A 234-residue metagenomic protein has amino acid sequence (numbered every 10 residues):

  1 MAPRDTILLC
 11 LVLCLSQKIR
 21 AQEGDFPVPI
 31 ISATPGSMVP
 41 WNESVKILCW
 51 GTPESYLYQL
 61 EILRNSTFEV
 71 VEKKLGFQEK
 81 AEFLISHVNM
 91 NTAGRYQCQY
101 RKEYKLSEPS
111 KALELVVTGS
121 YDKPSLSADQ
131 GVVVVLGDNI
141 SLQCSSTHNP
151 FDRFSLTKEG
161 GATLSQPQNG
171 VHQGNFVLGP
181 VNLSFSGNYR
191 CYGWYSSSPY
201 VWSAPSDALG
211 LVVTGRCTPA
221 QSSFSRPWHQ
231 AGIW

Functional and structural regions predicted by a protein language model:
M1-I31, E54, G119-K123, T218-S223 (+1 more regions): N-terminal Sec-dependent signal peptide, specifically the hydrophobic helical h-region
G24-N65, E69-K74: N-terminal "mature ectodomain cap" immediately after the signal peptide in secreted/cell-surface glycoproteins
I31-G36, V71-E72, L126-G131, S223-R226: Surface-exposed, proline-enriched loop/turn segments that connect beta strands in immunoglobulin-like
T34-M38, E72-A93, R101-Y104, V133 (+2 more regions): Extracellular beta-strand/loop-rich beta-sandwich domains predominantly from IgSF
G36-K46, G131-S141, W234: Short coil/turn motif common to extracellular beta-sandwich-like domains
S37, Y58, L115, D122-P124 (+4 more regions): Conserved positions within tandem-repeat grammars
S44-P53, Y58-N65, H87, T92-E103 (+5 more regions): Structural signature of extracellular immunoglobulin-like
Q97-G119, Y192-G215: Extracellular/luminal immunoglobulin-like beta-sandwich modules
